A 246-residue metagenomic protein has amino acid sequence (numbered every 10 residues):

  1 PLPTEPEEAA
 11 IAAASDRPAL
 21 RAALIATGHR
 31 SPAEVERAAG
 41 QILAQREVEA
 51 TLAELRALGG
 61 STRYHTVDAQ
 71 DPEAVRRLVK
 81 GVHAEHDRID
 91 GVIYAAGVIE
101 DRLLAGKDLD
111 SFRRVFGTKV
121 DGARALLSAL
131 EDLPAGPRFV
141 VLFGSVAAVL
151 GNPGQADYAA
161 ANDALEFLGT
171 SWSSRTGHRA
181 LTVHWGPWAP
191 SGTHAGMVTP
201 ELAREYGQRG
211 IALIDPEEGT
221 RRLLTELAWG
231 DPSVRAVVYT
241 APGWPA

Functional and structural regions predicted by a protein language model:
P1-A246: 4′-phosphopantetheine-dependent carrier domains
